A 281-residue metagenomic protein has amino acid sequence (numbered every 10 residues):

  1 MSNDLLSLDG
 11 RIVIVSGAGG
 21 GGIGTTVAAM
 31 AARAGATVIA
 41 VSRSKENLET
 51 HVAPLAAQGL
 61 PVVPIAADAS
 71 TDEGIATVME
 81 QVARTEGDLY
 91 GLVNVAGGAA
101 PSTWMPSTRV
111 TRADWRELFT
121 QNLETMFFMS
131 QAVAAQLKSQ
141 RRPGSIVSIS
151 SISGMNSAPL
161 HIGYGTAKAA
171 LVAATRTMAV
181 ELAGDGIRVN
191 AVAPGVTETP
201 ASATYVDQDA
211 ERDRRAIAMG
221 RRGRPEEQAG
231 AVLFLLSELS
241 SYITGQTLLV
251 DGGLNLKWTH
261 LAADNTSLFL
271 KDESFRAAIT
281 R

Functional and structural regions predicted by a protein language model:
S2-D4, G22, L233, T244-R281: Short C-terminal tail/terminal secondary-structure segment of NAD(P)H-dependent dehydrogenase/reductase domains
S7-I39: Canonical Rossmann dinucleotide-binding motif of NAD(H)/NADP(H)-dependent dehydrogenases/reductases, specifically
S16, S130, A167, T175: Active-site helix of classical SDR
T103-S107, T111-F119, D213: Substrate-binding pocket helix/loop in short-chain dehydrogenase/reductase
A135, V180-G184, S241: Alpha-helical segment proximal to the catalytic Tyr-Lys
S151: Residue(s) in the substrate-gating loop at a strand-loop-helix junction that position the organic substrate next
A191, E211-I243, V250-G252, A277-R281: C-terminal helical subdomain
